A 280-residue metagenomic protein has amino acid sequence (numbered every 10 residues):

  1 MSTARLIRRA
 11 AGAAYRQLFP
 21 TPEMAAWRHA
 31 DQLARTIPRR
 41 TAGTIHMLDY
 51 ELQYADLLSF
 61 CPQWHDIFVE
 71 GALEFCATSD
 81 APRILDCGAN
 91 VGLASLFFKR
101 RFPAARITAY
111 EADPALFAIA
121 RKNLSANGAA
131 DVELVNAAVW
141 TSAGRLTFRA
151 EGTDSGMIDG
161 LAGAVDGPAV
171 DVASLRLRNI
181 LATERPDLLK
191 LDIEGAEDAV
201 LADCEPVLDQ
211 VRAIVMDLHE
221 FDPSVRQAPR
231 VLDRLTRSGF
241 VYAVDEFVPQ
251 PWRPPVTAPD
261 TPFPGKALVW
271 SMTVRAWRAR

Functional and structural regions predicted by a protein language model:
M1-R280: Phosphate/nucleotide-binding beta-alpha loop and adjacent structural elements of enzyme active sites
